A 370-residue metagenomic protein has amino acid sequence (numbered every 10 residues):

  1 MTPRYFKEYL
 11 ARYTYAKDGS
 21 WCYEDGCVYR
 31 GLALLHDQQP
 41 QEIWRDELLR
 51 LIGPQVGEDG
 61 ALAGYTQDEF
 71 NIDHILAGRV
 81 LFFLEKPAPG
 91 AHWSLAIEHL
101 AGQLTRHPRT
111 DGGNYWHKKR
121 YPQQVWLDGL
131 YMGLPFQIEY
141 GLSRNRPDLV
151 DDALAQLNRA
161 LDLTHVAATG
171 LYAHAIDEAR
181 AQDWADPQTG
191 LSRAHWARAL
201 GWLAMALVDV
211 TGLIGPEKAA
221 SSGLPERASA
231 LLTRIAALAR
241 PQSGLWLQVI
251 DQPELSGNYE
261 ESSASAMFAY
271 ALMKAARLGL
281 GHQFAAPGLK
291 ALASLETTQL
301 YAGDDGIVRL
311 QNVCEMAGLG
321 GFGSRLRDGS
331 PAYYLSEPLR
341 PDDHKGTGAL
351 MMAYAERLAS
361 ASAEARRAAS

Functional and structural regions predicted by a protein language model:
M1-G26, A33-L34, Q38, I43-R45 (+7 more regions): CBM-like carbohydrate-recognition segments
M1-K17, D46-A63, L95-N114, P147-A173 (+3 more regions): Long, well-ordered core segments of solenoidal/helical folds
Y9-G19, A160-L163, T169-D177, Q182-S192 (+7 more regions): His/Met- and acidic-residue-enriched segments that coordinate or traffic transition-metal cofactors and support
Q39, A88, Y140-D151, V210-S222 (+1 more regions): Inter-helical turn/loop segments and adjacent helix faces that build the functional surface of alpha-helical bundle
N114-Y121, A175-R180, W246-E254: Short linear capping/connector segments at secondary-structure termini
D128-S143: Acidic/serine-rich, low-complexity amphipathic helices located in mid- to C-terminal regulatory regions
A204-P253, G257: Oxyanion-binding "anion nests"
